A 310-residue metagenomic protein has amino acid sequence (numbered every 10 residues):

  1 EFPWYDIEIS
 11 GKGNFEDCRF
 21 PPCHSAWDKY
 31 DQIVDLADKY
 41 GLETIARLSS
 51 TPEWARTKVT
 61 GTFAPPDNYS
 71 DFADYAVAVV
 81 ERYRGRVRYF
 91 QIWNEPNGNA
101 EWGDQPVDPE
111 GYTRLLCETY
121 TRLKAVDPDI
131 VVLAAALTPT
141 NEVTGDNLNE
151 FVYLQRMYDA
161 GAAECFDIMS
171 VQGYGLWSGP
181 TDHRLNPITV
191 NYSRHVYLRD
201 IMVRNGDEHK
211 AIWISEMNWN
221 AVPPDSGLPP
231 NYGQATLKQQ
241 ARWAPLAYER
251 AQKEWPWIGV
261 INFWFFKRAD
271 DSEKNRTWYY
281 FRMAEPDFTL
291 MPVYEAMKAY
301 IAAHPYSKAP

Functional and structural regions predicted by a protein language model:
E1-D146, L176, W219-P224, K267-A269 (+1 more regions): Substrate-binding cleft and catalytic face of glycoside hydrolase catalytic domains, especially the flexible beta-alpha
K12-D17, P21, R82, Q91 (+4 more regions): Aromatic-rich peripheral "rim/lid" segments of glycoside hydrolase catalytic domains that contact and position glycan
V34, A76-V80, Y120, K124 (+5 more regions): Non-transmembrane alpha-helical segments in soluble domains of secreted/periplasmic/extracellular proteins
Y69, A73, V107-K238, S272 (+1 more regions): Noncatalytic carbohydrate-binding groove/subsite architecture in carbohydrate-active enzymes
E81-R88, A160-G161, R204-N205, Q252-P256: Structural motif
R86-V87, F166, H209, I258: Core-facing hydrophobic residues within beta-strands of well-ordered domains
